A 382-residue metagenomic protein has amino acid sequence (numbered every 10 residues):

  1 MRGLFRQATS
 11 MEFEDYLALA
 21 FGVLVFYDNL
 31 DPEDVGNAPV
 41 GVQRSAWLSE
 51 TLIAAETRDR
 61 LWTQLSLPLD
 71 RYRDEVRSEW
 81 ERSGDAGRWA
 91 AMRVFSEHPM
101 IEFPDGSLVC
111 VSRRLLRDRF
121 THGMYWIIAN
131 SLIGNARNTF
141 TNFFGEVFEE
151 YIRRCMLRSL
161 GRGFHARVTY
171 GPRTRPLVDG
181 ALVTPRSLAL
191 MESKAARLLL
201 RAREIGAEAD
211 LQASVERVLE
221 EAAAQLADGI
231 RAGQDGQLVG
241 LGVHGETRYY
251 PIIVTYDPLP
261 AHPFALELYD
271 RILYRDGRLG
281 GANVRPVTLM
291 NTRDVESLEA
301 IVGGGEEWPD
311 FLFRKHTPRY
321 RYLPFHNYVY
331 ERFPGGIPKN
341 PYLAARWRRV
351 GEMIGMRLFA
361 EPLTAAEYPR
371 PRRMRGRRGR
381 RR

Functional and structural regions predicted by a protein language model:
M1-S159, E267-R382: Interfaces and regulatory segments of ATP-dependent nucleotide/adenylate/phosphodiester-chemistry enzymes
S112, G123, E192-S193, R201-E204 (+1 more regions): Short conserved micro-motifs at the rims of enzyme active sites and ligand-binding pockets
I152, P176-G180, M191: Extended, hydrophobic alpha-helical segments in both membrane/secreted and soluble proteins
L157-V183: A short acidic/basic microdomain associated with nuclease active sites
V178-L188, L241-G245: Short amphipathic alpha-helices and their capping/turn segments at secondary-structure boundaries
L182-A202: Active-site beta-strand-loop-beta-strand hairpin of nuclease catalytic cores that positions key catalytic residues
A195-I252: Catalytic cores of nucleic-acid endonucleases
G236-D276: C-terminal catalytic or substrate-handling cores of phosphate/nucleotide- and metal-cofactor-dependent proteins acting
